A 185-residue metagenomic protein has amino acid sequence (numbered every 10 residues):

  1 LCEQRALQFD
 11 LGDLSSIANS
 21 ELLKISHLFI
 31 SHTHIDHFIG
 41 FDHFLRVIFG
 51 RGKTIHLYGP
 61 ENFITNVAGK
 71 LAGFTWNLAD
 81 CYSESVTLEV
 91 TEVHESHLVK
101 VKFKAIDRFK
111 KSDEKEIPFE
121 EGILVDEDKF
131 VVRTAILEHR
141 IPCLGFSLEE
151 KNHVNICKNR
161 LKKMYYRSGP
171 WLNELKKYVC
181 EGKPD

Functional and structural regions predicted by a protein language model:
L1-L22, H27, L144-L148, V154: Conserved beta-strand hairpin/beta-sheet module of binuclear metal-dependent hydrolase folds, prominently
F9, H32, L57, V132 (+1 more regions): Divalent metal-coordination and catalytic microenvironments
D13-G59, L78-A79: Active-site metal-binding motif and surrounding structural segment of the metallo-beta-lactamase
F41-F44, V67-L71: Hydrophobic packing residues within well-ordered alpha-helices of enzyme cores
Y58, E89-T91, R133-A135: General small-molecule cofactor/ligand-binding pocket signal
F63-I64, E89-K100: Short, conserved secondary-structure transition motifs
T75-H94: A glycine-rich helix N-cap at a beta->alpha junction
F109-D185: Metal-dependent phosphodiesterase/nuclease catalytic metal-binding core
